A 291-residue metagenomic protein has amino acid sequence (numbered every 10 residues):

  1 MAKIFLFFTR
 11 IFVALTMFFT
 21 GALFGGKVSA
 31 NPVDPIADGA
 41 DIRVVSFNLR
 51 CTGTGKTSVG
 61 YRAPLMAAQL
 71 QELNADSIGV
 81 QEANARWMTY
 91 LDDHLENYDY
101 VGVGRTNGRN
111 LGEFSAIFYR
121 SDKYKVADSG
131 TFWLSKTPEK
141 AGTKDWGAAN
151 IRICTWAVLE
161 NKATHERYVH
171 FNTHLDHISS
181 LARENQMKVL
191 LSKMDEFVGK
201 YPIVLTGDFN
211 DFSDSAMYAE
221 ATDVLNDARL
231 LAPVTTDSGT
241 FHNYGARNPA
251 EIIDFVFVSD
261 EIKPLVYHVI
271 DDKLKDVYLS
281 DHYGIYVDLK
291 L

Functional and structural regions predicted by a protein language model:
K3-F12, F19-H94, N107-E113, K188 (+1 more regions): N-terminal, active-site-proximal structural segment of metallo-dependent hydrolase catalytic domains
N31-D34, L181, N185, S192-I203 (+1 more regions): Metal-dependent phosphoester-hydrolase catalytic domains
V33-I36, S77-R167, H268-V269: Structured beta-strand-rich core segments of catalytic domains in phosphoester-bond hydrolases
I36-A40, Q71-E72, H94, G108-L111 (+6 more regions): Extracellular/periplasmic catalytic domains that process cell-envelope and extracellular macromolecules
R43-L49, M66-L91, F118, A157 (+5 more regions): Active-site beta-strand/loop signature of hydrolases that rely on acidic residues for catalysis
C51-T57, V80, A127, S180 (+1 more regions): Short, solvent-exposed loop/turn elements at domain surfaces
T52-G55, L134-W146, T173-L181: Surface-exposed cleft-lining segments at the edges of enzyme active sites
E160-E184: Metal-dependent phosphoester/phosphodiester hydrolase catalytic core
